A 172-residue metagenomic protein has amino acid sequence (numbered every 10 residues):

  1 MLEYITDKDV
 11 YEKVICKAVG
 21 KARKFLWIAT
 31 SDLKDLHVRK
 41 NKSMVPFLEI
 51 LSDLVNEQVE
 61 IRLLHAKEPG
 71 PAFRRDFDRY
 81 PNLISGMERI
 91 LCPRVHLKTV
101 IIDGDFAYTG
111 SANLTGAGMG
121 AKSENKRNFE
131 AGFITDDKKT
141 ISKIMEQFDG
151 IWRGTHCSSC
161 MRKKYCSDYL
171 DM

Functional and structural regions predicted by a protein language model:
M1-L63: PLD-like (HKD) phosphodiesterase/transphosphatidyltransferase domain
D32, H65-G70, V95, K138-K139: Short beta-alpha junction loops
D35-H37, G70-F73: Short, solvent-exposed loop/turn segments at secondary-structure junctions
N56-Q58, P81-I84, N128: Short, well-ordered coil/turn elements that cap or connect secondary structure elements
L64-A66, C92, I102, T109-G110 (+1 more regions): Generic beta-sheet signal
F77-P93: Structural recognition of alpha->loop->beta junctions
K98-I101, F133: Short beta-strand scaffold segments in enzyme catalytic cores
F106-M172: Signature of lipid phosphatidyltransferase scaffolds
